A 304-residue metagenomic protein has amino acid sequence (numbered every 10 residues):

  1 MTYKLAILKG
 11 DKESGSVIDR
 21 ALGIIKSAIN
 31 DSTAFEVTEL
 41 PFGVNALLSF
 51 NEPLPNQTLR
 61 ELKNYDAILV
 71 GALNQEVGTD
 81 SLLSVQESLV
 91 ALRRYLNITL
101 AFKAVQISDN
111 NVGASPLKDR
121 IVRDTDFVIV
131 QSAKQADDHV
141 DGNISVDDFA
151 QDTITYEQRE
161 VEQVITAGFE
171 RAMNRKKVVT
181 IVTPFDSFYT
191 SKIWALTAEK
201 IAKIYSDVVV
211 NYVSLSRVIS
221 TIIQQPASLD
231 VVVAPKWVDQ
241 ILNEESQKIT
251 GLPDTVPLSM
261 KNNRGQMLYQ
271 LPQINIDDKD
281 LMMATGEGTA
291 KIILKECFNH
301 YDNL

Functional and structural regions predicted by a protein language model:
M1-K4, S32-T33, N64-A67, N97-I98 (+7 more regions): Short coil/turn connectors at secondary-structure junctions
K4-G23, S27-N30, V146-S214, S228: Glycine-rich phosphate/diphosphate-binding loop of Rossmann-like nucleotide-binding domains
N30-N56, I222: N-terminal beta-loop-helix "entrance" segment that forms/cooperates in small-molecule cofactor or anionic ligand
G43, N110, V213-S220: Short acidic loop-to-helix transition motifs that present clustered carboxylates
A46, Q106, I223-L304: Glycine-rich phosphate/nucleotide-binding loop
L47-Q151, W237-I241: N-terminal glycine-rich phosphate/adenylate-binding segment common to multiple enzyme folds
V90-S108, Y205-V213, T255-P272: Short, acidic/small-residue loops that bind anionic groups at enzyme active sites
